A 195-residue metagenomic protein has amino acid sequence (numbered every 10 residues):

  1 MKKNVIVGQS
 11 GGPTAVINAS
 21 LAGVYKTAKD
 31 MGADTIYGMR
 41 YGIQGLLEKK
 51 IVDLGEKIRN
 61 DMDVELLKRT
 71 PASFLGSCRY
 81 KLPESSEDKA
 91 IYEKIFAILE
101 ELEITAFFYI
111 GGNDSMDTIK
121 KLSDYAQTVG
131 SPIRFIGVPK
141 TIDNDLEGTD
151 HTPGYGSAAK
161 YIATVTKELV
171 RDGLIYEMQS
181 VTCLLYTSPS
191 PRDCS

Functional and structural regions predicted by a protein language model:
K2-K50: N-terminal phosphate-binding or glycine-rich loops at protein starts, especially the Walker A/P-loop of NTPases
N4-G12, F74-C78, T105-G111, G137 (+1 more regions): Short glycine-rich or small-residue beta-strand-to-loop segments that form or flank ligand, phosphate, metal/Fe-S
S10-G12, M39-G45, R79-Y80, G112-S115 (+1 more regions): Short, ordered loop/turn segments at secondary-structure junctions
S20, V24, D114-V129: Short Gly/Thr/Asp-enriched flexible loops that form oxyanion-binding sites at enzyme active sites
I51-T105, P153-K167: Glycine-rich oxoanion-binding loops at beta->alpha junctions
S123-T152, A159-Y161: Short, acidic/small-residue loops that bind anionic groups at enzyme active sites
R171-L185: Internal, active-site/partner-interface "lid" segment
Y186-S195: Single conserved hydrophobic/aromatic residue that forms the stacking wall/gate of nucleotide- or nucleobase-binding
